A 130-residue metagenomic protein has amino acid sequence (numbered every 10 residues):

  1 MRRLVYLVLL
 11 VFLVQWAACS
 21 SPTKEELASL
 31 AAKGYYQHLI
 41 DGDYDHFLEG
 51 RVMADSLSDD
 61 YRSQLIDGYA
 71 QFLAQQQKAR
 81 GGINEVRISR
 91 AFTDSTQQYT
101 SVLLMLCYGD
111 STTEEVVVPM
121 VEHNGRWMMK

Functional and structural regions predicted by a protein language model:
L4, A18-D41: Short, low-complexity N-terminal intrinsically disordered segments enriched in polar/charged residues
L7-W16: Bacterial N-terminal signal peptides
L10, T23-E26, S111: Residue-level detector of secondary-structure boundary/capping sites
S29-L30, Y44-T96: Short solvent-exposed beta->alpha transition segments
Y36-I40, E49-A54, Y99-L106: N-terminal non-globular leader segments, chiefly Sec-dependent signal peptides
E85-K130: Exposed beta-sheet edge and beta->alpha loop/turn motif
